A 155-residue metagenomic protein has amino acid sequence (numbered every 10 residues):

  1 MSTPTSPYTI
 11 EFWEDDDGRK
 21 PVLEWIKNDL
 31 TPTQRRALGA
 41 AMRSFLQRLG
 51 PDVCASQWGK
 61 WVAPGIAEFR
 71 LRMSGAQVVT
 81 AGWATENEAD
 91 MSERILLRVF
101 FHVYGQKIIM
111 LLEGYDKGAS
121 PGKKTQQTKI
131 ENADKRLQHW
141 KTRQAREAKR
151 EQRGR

Functional and structural regions predicted by a protein language model:
M1-I95, D116-R155: Basic, Lys/Arg-enriched alpha-helical interface segments
L97-H102: Short, surface-exposed beta-strand/loop micro-motifs that present aromatic residues
V103-L111: Active-site beta-strand-loop-beta-strand hairpin of nuclease catalytic cores that positions key catalytic residues
